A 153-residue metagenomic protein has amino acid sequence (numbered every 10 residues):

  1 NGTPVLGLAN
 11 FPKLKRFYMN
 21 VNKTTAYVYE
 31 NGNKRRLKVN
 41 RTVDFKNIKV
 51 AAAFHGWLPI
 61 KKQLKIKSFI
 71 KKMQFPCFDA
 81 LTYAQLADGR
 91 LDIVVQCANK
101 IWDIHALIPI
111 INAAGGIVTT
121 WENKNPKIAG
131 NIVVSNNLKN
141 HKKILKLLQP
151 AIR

Functional and structural regions predicted by a protein language model:
N1-Y83, I132-R153: Acidic beta-strand-loop-alpha-helix segment within the catalytic core of divalent metal-dependent phosphate-processing
L64-S68, A84-R153: Oxyanion/phosphate-interacting regions
